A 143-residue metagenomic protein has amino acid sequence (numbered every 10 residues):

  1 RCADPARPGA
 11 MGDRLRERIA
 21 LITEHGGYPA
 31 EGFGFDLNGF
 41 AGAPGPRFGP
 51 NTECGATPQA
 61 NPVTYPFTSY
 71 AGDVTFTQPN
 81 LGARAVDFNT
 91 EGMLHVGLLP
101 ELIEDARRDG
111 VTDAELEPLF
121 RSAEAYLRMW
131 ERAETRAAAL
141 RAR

Functional and structural regions predicted by a protein language model:
R1-G26: Catalytic pocket-lining loop regions of alpha/beta-barrel enzymes, especially the amidohydrolase/enolase/GH5 lineages
A3, E53-G55: Sequence contexts marking disulfide-bonded cysteines in secreted/extracellular proteins
L21-P29, R108-A114: Structural alpha-beta junctions
I22, G34, I103-A106: C-terminal regions of proteins
G26-G45: Short acidic/histidine-rich active-site segments
R47-T52: Short secondary-structure boundary/capping segments
N61-R143: Mid-to-C-terminal alpha-helical segments outside catalytic/metal-binding sites
